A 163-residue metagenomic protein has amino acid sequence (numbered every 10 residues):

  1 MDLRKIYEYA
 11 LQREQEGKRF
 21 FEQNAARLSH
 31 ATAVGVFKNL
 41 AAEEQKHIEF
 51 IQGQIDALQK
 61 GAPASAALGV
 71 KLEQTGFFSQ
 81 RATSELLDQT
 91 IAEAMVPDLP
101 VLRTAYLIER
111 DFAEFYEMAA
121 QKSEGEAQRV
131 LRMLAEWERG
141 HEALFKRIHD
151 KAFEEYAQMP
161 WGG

Functional and structural regions predicted by a protein language model:
M1-G163: Non-heme di-metal
